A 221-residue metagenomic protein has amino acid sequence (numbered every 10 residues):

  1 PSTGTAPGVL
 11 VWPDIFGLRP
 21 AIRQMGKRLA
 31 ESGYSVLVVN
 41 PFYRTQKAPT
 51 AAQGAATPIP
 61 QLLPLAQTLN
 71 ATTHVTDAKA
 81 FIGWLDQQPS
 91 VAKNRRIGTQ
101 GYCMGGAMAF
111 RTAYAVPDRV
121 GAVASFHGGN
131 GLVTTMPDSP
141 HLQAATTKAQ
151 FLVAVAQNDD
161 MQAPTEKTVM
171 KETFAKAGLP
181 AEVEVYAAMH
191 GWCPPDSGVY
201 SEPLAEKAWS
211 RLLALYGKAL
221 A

Functional and structural regions predicted by a protein language model:
P1-A221: N-terminal cap/leader regions of alpha/beta-hydrolase-fold enzymes, predominantly small-molecule hydrolases
